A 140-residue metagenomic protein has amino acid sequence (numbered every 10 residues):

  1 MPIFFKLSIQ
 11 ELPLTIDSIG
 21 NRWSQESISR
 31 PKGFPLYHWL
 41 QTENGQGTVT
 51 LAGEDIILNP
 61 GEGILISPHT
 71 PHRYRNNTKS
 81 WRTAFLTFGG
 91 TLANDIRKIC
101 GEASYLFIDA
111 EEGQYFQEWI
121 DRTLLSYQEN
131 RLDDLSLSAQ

Functional and structural regions predicted by a protein language model:
M1-E62, T70, N77-T78, A103-Y105: Generic protein-terminus/edge-of-domain signal
D17, T83-F88, S138-Q140: Short glycine/serine/threonine-enriched helix-capping/active-site loop that flanks the nucleotide-sugar donor pocket
D55, P68-L92: Ligand-binding loop in jelly-roll beta-barrel domains
T78, R97-C100, I120: Short, flexible helix/strand-to-coil boundary loops that buttress conserved ligand/catalytic motifs in alpha/beta
T91, E111-Q140: An amphipathic alpha-helical interaction segment
T91-D109: Double-stranded beta-helix
